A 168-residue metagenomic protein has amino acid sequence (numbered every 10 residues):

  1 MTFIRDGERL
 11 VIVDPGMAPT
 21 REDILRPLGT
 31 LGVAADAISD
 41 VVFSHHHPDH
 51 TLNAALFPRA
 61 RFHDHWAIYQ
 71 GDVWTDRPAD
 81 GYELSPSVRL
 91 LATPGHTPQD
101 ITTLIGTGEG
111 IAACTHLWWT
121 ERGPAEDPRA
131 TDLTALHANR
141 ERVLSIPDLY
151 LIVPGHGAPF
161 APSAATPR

Functional and structural regions predicted by a protein language model:
M1-R5, V11-I12, P78-T107, V143-S145: Core dinuclear metal-dependent hydrolase active-site scaffold
M1-T30, I101-T120: Conserved beta-strand hairpin/beta-sheet module of binuclear metal-dependent hydrolase folds, prominently
L10, P15-P86: Active-site HxH/HxHxD metal-binding segment of metal-dependent hydrolases
V13-P15, A37-H47, H63-H65, A92-G95 (+3 more regions): Active-site neighborhood of phospho(di)ester-bond hydrolases with catalytic His/Asp-centered motifs
T20-D23, G95, T131-E141: Soluble or luminal CAZymes and related metallo-dependent hydrolases
H46-L52, Q70-D72, T97-I101, W119-G123 (+1 more regions): Active-site environment of divalent metal-dependent phosphoester hydrolases
I111, R140-R168: Divalent-metal (often Zn2+) His-rich catalytic cores of metallo-beta-lactamase-fold enzymes
C114-N139: A hydrophobic, small-residue-rich beta->alpha segment in the mid-to-C-terminal subdomain of diverse proteins
